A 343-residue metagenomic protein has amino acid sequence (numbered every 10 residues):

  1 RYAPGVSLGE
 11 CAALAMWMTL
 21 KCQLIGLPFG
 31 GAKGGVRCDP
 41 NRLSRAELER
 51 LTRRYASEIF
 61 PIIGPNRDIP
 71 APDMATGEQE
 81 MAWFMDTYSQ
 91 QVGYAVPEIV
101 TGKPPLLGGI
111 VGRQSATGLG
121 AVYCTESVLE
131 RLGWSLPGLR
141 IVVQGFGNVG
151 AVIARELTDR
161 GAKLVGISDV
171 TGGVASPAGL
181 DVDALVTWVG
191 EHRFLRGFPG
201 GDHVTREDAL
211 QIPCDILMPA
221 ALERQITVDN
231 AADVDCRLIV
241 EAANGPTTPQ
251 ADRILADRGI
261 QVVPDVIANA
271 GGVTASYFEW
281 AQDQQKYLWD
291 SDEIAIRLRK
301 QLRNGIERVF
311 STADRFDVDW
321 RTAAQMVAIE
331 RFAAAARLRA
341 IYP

Functional and structural regions predicted by a protein language model:
R1-V111, A334, I341: N-terminal ligand-binding/catalytic initiation module
V6-E10, L43-R54, A75-Q79, W83 (+17 more regions): Conserved active-site and cofactor/substrate-binding residues in soluble primary-metabolism enzymes
A15-C22, T52-R67, M85-V96, T125 (+9 more regions): Structural signal for hydrophobic packing residues in well-ordered secondary-structure cores of soluble enzyme domains
R67-A71, Y94-V100, G166-D169, M218-P219 (+3 more regions): General beta-strand structural signal in soluble alpha/beta enzymes
T101-P104, G109-Q211: Glycine-rich phosphate/diphosphate-binding loop of Rossmann-like nucleotide-binding domains
V128-L129, A232-P343: Adenosine-phosphate binding glycine-rich loop
G172-V262, I267-A268: Rossmann-like adenosine-cofactor binding region
